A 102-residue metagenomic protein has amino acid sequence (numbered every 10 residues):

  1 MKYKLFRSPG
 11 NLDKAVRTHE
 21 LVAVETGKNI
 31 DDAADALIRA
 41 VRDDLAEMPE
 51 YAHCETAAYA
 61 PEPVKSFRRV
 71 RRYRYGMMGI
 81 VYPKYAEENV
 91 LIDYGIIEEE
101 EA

Functional and structural regions predicted by a protein language model:
M1-L21: Short aromatic-glycine-(Arg/Gly/Cys) micro-motifs in beta-strand/loop hairpins
M1-Y3, K28, V64, P83: Generic cytosolic/nucleocytoplasmic N-terminal low-complexity/intrinsically disordered segments
K2-K4, V24-T26, R68, E98: Ser/Thr- (and often Asn-) enriched beta-sheet segments in non-cytosolic proteins
R7-P9, E25, I30, D44: Central antiparallel beta-sheet cores of small beta-barrel/beta-sandwich binding domains
D13-A15, D31, L91, G95: Intrinsic disorder/low-complexity detector
V16-D32: A short, exposed loop/beta-hairpin motif centered on an aromatic-Gly-Thr core
A33-I38: Short amphipathic, charge-patterned alpha-helical segments
R39, D43-A102: Short, mixed-charge low-complexity intrinsically disordered segments
